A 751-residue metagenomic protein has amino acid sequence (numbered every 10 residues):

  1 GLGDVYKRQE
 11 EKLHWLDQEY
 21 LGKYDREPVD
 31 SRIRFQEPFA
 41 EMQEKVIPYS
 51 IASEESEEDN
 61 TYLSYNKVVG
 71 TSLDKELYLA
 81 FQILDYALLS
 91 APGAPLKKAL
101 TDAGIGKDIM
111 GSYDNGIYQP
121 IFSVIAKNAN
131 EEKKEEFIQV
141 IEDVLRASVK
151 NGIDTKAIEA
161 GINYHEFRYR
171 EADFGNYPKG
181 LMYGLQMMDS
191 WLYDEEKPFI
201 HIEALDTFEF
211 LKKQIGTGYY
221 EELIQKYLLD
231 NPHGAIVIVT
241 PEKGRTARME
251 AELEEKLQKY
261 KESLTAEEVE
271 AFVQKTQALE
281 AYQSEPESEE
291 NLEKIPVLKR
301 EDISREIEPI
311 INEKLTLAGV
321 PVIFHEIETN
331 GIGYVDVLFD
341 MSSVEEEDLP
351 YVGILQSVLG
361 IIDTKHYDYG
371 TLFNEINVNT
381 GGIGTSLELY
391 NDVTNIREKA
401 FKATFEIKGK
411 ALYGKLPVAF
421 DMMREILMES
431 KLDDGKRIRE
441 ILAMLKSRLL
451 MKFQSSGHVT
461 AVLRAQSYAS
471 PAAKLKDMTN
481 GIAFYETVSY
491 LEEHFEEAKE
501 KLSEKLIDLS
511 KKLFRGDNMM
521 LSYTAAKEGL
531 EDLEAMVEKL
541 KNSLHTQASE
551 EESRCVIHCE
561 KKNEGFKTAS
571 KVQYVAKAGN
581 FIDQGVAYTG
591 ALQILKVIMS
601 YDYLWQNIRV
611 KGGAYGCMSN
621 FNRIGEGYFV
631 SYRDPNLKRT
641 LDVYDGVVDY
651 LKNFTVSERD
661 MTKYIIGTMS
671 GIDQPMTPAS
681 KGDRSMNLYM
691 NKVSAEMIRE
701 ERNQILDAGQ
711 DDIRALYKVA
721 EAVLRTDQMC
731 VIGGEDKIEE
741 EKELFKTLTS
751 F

Functional and structural regions predicted by a protein language model:
G1-E41, E58-D74, Y86, P92-E301 (+2 more regions): Charge-rich, well-structured scaffold segments of protease-associated domains
V46-Y49: Solvent-exposed, flexible loop/coil segments flanking beta-strands in beta-rich domains
S56-S64, I307-P350, D583-Q584, Q606: Active-site-adjacent "gating/activation" loops or surface patches in catalytic cores
L63, V575, F581-I582, Y588: Conserved, charge-rich beta-strand/loop surface module that forms ligand/interface-binding patches within domains
K67, I557-A569, Q573-V575: Glycine-rich, aromatic-lined ligand/substrate-binding cores of catalytic and carbohydrate-binding domains
E76-L88, N330-E375, D421-M423, A587-I598 (+1 more regions): Active/ligand-binding-proximal structured segments within catalytic/core domains that scaffold catalytic residues
I295-E313, E346, Q356-L359: Catalytic nucleotidyl-transfer cores of nucleotide-processing enzymes
